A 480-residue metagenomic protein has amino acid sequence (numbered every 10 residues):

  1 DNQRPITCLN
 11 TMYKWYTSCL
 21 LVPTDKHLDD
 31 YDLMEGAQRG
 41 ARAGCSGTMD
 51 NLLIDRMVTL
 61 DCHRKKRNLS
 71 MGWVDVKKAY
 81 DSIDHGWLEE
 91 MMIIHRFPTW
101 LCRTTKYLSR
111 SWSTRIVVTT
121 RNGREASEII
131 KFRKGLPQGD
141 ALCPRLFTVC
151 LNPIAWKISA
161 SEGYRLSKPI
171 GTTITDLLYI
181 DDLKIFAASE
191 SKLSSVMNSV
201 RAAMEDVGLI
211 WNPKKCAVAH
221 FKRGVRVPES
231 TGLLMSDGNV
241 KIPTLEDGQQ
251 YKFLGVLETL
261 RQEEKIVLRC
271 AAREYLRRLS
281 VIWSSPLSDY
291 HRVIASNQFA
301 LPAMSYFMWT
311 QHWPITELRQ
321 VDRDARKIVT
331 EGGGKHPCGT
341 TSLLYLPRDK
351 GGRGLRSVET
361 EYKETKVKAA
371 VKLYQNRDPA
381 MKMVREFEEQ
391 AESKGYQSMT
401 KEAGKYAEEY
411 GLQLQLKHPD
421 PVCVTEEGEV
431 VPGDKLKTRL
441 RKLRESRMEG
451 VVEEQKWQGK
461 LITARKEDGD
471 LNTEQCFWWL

Functional and structural regions predicted by a protein language model:
D1-P153: Conserved pre-catalytic core of RNA-dependent polymerases
V22-H27, N51-H63, K192-G208, A272-R277: Inter-domain linker/hinge segments that demarcate the starts of reverse transcriptase and RNase H-type modules
C45-T48, R110-I116, C216-S230, L346-G351: Short, conserved secondary-structure transition motifs
K78-H95, L136, D176-E205, K222-V225 (+1 more regions): Catalytic palm subdomain of template-directed nucleic-acid polymerases, centered on the conserved carboxylate motif
V200, L318-T330, A403: Short amphipathic alpha-helical coiled-coil/interface segments
I210-Q249: Short, conserved micro-motifs composed of acidic
D237-I315, G333, V367-M383: Basic, alpha-helical interaction scaffolds
V321, H336-L480: Extended C-terminal regions of large enzymes
